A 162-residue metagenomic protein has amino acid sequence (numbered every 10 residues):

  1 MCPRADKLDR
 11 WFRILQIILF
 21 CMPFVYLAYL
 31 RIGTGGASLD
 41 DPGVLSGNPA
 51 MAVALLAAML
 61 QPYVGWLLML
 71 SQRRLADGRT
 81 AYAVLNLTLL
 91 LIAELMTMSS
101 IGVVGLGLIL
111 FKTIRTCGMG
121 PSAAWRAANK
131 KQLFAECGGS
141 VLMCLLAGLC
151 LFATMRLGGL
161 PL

Functional and structural regions predicted by a protein language model:
M1-P23: Cytosolic juxtamembrane helix and N-cap/initiation of the first transmembrane helix
F20-T34, G148: Alpha-helical transmembrane segments of multi-pass membrane proteins
L27-L30, P49-A76: Canonical alpha-helical transmembrane segments
I32-A52: Perimembrane loop-to-helix junctions flanking transmembrane segments
V64-R73, I101-T116: Membrane-cytosol interface at the C-terminal ends of transmembrane alpha helices in small multi-pass membrane proteins
D77-A81, K112-F134: Amphipathic, cytosolic membrane-interfacial segments at TM-TM junctions
L87-I109: Hydrophobic, aromatic-rich membrane-embedded alpha-helical segments
K130-G159: Final/C-terminal transmembrane alpha-helix of multipass membrane proteins
